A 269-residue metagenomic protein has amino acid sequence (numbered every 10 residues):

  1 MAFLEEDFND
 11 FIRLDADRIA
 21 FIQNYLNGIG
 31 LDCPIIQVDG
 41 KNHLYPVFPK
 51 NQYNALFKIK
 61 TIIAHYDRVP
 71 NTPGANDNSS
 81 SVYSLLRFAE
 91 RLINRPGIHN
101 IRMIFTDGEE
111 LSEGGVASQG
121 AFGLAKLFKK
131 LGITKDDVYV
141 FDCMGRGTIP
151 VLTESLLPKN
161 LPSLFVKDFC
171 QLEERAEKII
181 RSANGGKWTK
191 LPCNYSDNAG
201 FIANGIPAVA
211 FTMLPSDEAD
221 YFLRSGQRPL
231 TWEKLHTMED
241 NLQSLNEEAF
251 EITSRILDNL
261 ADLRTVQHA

Functional and structural regions predicted by a protein language model:
A2-Y53: A non-catalytic alpha/beta surface segment that caps or lines the substrate-entry region of metallo-dependent hydrolase
E6-R13, D32, V69-N78, V151-T153 (+1 more regions): Second-shell loop/turn segments in exported
G28-I36, E177-K190: Short secondary-structure junctions
K58-P70: Glycine/charged-rich beta-loop-alpha catalytic/anionic-binding loops adjacent to active sites
K60-I62, I104, D137-Y139, P207-F211: Hydrophobic/aromatic beta-strand patches that form the interior of the parallel beta-sheet core in alpha/beta enzyme
V69-S182, K190-G200: Acidic/histidine-rich catalytic neighborhood of metal-dependent amide-processing enzymes
P192-Q227: Short glycine-rich, acidic/polar surface loops and turns
E218-A269: His/Asp/Glu-rich mid-to-C-terminal helical/loop segments that flank catalytic regions of hydrolases
